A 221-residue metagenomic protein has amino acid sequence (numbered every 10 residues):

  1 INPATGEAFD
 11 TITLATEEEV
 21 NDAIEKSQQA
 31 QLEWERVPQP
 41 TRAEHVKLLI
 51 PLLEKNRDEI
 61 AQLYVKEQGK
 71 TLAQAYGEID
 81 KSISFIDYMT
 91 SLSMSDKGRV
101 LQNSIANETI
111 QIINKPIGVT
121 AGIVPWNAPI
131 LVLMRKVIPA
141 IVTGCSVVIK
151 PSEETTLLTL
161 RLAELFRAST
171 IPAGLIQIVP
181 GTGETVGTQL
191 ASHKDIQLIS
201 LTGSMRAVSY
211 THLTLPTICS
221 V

Functional and structural regions predicted by a protein language model:
I1-E108: N-terminal Rossmann-like NAD(P)+-binding subdomain of aldehyde/semialdehyde dehydrogenases
T11-L14, G122, S220: A short hydrophobic beta-strand position within the conserved nucleotide-binding domain
L48, R161, T217: Ca2+-coordinating acidic residues in Ca2+-binding motifs
L63, Q189, V221: Residues that scaffold the ATP/ADP-binding catalytic core of kinase and kinase-like folds
G98-L213: Rossmann-like NAD(P) dinucleotide-binding subdomain of oxidoreductase/dehydrogenase enzymes
H212, T217-V221: Single conserved hydrophobic/aromatic residue that forms the stacking wall/gate of nucleotide- or nucleobase-binding
